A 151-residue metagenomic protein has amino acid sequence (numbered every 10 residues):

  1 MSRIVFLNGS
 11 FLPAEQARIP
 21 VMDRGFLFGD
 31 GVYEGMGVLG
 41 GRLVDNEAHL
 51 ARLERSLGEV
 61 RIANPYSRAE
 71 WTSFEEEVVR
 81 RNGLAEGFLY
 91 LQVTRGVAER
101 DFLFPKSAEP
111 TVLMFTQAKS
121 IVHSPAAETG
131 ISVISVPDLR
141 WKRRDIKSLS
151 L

Functional and structural regions predicted by a protein language model:
M1-E77, L103-L151: Helix-start/capping segments and mature chain N-termini
R80, L84-V93: Ordered, amphipathic secondary-structure segments that act as subunit-interaction surfaces in large macromolecular
Q92-T94, F115-T116: Short beta-strand segments
V97: N-terminal Rossmann-like NAD(P)+-binding subdomain of aldehyde/semialdehyde dehydrogenases
